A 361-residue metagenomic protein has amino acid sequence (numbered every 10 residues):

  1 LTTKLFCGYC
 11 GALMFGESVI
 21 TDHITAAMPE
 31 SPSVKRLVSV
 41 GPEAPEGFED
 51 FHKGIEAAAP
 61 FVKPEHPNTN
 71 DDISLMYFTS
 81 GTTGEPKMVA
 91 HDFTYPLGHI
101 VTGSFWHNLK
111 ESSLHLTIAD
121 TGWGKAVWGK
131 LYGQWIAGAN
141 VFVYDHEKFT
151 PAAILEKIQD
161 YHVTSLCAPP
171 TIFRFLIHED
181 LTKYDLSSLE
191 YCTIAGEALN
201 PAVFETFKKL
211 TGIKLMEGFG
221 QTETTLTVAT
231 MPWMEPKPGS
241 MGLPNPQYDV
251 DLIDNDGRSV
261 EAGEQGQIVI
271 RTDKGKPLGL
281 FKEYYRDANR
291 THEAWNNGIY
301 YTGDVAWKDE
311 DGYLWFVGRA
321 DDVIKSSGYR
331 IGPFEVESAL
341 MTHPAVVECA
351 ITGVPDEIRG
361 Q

Functional and structural regions predicted by a protein language model:
L1-F6, G11-S18, L166, R290 (+1 more regions): AMP-binding/adenylate-forming catalytic core of the ANL superfamily
L1-K53: Structural core segment of the AMP-binding/adenylate-forming
P32-R36, E264, P355-Q361: Conserved loop-to-beta-strand segment in the C-terminal subdomain of adenylate-forming
S39-E46, E56-F78, E85, N108-L114 (+1 more regions): Conserved pre-ATP/AMP-binding loop-to-beta segment of ANL
K53, I136, V163-A168, I177-K237 (+1 more regions): Gly/Ser/Thr-rich phosphate-binding loop
S74-G98: Conserved AMP-binding A3 loop
L97-L114, T121-T164, E179: Conserved AMP-binding/adenylation subdomain of ANL enzymes
Q247, R258-E293, I331: Conserved ATP/PPi-binding loop(s) of AMP-dependent carboxylate-activating enzymes
